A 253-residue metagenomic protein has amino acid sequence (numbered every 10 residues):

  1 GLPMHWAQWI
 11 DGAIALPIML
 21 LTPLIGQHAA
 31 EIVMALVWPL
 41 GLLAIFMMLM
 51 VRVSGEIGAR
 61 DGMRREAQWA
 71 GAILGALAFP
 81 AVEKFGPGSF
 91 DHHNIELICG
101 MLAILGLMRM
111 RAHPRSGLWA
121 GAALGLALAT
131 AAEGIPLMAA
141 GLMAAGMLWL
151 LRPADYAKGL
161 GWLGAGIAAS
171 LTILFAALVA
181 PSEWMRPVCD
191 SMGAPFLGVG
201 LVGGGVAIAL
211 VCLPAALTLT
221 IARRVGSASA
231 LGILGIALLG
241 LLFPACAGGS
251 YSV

Functional and structural regions predicted by a protein language model:
G1, A30-A35: Short linear capping/connector segments at secondary-structure termini
G1-Q27, A127: Short hydrophobic/aromatic helix or loop-helix immediately within or flanking a transmembrane segment in polytopic
Q8-A15, L36, L40, L49: Extracytoplasmic/secreted proteins, especially bacterial periplasmic and envelope-associated proteins
I25-A29, V82-P87, S182-M192: Membrane-interface interhelical loops and short amphipathic "cap" helices that link adjacent transmembrane segments
Q27-I32, L74: Transmembrane helical cores of multi-pass ion-transport proteins
I32-M34, G88-F90, S191-L197: Interfacial loop-to-helix junctions that mark the boundaries of transmembrane helices in multi-pass membrane
W38-R60, R64-L150, L163-S182: Membrane-embedded helix bundles of polyisoprenyl
E96, L118, A123-V253: Transmembrane catalytic cores of multi-pass membrane glycosyltransferases and polysaccharide-assembly enzymes
